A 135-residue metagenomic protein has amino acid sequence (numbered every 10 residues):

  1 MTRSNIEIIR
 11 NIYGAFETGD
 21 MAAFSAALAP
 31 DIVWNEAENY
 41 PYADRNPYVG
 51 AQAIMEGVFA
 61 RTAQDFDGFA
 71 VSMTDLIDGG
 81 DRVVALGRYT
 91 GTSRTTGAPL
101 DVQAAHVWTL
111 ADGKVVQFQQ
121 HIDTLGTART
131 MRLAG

Functional and structural regions predicted by a protein language model:
M1-P30, M131-G135: Short, low-complexity N-terminal intrinsically disordered segments enriched in polar/charged residues
M1-S4, F59-G135: A beta-strand edge to alpha-helix "cap/lid" segment located at domain peripheries
I9-I12, A23-L28, I32, G50 (+4 more regions): Hydrophobic pocket/interface hotspot
R10-G19, Y42-R45, T62-F66, L86-R88: Short, mixed-charge, low-aromatic patches
D20, A51, A98: Gly/Ser/Thr-rich helix-start
P30-G80: A solvent-exposed, acidic/Ser-Thr-rich amphipathic alpha-helical stretch
